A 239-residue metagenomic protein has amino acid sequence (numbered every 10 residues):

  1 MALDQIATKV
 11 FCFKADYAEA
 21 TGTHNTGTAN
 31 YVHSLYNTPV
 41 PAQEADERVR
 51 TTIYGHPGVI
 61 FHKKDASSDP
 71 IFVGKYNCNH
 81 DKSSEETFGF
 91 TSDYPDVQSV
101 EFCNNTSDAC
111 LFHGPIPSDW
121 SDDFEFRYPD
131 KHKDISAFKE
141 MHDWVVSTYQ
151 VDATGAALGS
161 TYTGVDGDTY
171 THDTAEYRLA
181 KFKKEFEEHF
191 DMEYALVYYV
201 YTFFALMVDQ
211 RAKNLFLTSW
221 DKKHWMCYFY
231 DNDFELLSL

Functional and structural regions predicted by a protein language model:
M1: N-terminal carbohydrate-binding/catalytic regions of secreted carbohydrate-active enzymes
T8-S84, G89, S136-L239: Conserved kinase catalytic-core segment
I60-H62, S68-S136: Conserved structural core of kinase catalytic domains
